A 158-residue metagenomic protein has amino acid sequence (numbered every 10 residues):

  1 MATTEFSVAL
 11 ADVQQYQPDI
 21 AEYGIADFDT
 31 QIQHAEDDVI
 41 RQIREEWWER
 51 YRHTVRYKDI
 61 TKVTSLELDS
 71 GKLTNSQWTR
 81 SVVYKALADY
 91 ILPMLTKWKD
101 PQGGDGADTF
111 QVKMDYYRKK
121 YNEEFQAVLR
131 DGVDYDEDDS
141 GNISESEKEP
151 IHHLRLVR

Functional and structural regions predicted by a protein language model:
M1-N75, R130-R158: Conserved short "hinge" loops at termini or chain/domain junctions
I40-D131: Internal mixed-charge
